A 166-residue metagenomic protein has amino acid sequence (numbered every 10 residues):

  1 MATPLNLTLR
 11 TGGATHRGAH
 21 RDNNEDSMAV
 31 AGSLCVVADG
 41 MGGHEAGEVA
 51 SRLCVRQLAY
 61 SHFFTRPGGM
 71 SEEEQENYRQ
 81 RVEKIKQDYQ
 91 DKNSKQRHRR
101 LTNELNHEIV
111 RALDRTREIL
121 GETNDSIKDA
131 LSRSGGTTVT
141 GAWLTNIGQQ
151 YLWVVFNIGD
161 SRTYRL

Functional and structural regions predicted by a protein language model:
M1-L166: PP2C/PPM-type serine/threonine phosphatase catalytic domain
